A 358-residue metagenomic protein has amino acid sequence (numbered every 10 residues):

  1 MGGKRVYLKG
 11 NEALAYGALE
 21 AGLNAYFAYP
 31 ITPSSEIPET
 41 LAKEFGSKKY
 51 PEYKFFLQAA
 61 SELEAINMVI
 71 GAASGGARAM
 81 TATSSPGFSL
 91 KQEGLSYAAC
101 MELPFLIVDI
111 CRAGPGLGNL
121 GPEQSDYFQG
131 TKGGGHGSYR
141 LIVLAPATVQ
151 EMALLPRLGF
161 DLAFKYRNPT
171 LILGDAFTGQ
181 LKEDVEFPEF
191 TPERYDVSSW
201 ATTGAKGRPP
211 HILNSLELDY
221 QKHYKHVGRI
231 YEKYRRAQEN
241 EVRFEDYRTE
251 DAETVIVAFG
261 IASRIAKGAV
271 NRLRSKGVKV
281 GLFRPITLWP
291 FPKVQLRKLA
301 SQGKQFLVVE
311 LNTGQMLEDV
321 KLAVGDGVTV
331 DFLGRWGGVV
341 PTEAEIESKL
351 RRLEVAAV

Functional and structural regions predicted by a protein language model:
M1-G133, R140, T148, W336 (+1 more regions): Thiamine diphosphate
K9-L14, Y231-T254, K267-A269: Glycine-/acidic-rich phosphate or pyrophosphate-binding loops and their flanking alpha/beta elements
A42-S47, R229, G268-L282, G325-G327: Short helix-loop-beta junction
K54, R167-D246: Conformationally flexible catalytic loops at phosphate/diphosphate-handling active centers
G121-D175: Conserved thiamine diphosphate
F244-V278, F283, W289-Q295: Redox- and metal-dependent alpha/beta enzyme cores, enriched for Fe-S-associated oxidoreductases and cofactor-handling
E310-V358: Peripheral docking tails and interdomain loops at the edges of cofactor- or intermediate-handling domains
